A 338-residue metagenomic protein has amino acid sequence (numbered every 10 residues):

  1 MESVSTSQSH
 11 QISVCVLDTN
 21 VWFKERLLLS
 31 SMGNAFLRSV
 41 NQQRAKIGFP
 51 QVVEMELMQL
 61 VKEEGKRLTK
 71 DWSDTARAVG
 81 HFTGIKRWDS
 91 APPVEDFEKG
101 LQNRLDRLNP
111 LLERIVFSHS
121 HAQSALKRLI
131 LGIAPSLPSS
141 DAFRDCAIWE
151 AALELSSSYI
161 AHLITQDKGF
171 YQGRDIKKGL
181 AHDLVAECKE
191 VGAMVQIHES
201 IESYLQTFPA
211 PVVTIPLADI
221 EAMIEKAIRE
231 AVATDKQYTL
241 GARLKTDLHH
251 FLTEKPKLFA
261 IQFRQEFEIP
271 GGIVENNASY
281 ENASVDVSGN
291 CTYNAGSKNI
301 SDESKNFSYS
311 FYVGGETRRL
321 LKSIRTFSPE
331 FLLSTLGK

Functional and structural regions predicted by a protein language model:
E2-A161, G169-N299, E303-K338: Active-site-proximal, substrate-binding regions of enzyme catalytic domains and RNA-binding/basic surfaces
